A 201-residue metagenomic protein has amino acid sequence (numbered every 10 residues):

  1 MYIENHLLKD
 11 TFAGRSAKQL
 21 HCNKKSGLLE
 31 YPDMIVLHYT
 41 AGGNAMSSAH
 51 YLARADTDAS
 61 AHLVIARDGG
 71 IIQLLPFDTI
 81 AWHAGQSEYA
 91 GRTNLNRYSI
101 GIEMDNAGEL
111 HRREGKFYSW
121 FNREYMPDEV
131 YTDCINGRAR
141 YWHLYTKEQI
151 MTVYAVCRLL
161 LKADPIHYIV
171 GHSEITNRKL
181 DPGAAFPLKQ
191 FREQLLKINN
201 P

Functional and structural regions predicted by a protein language model:
Y2, G115, I169, P182-A185 (+1 more regions): Low-complexity, intrinsically disordered regions enriched in charged/polar residues
Y2-H167: Active-site-adjacent loop/helix surface patches within enzyme catalytic domains that shape the substrate-binding cleft
D164-K179: Acidic/histidine-rich, metal-coordinating catalytic segments
N177-P201: Short, low-complexity, polybasic intrinsically disordered segments
